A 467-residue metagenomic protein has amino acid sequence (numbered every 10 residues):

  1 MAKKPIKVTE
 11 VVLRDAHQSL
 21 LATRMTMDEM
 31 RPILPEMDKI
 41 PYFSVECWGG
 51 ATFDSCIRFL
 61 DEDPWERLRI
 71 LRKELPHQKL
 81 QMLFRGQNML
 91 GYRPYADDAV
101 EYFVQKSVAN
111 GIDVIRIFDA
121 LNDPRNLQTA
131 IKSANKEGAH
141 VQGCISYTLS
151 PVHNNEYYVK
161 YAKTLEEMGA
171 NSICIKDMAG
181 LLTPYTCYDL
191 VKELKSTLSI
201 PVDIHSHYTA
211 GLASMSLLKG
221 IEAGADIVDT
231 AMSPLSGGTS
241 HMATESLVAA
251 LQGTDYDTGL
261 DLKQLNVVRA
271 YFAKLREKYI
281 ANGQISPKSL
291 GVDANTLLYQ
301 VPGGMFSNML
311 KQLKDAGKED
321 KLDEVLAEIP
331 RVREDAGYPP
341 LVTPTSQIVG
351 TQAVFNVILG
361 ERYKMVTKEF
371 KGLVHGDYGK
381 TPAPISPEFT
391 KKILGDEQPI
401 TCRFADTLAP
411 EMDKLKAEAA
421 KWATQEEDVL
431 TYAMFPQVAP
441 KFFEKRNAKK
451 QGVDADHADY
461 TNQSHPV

Functional and structural regions predicted by a protein language model:
M1-L21, L68, K73: N-terminal amphipathic alpha-helix/helix-capping segment at the start of soluble metabolic enzymes
V8-D15, F43-C47, Q78-G86, D113-R116 (+5 more regions): Hydrophobic faces of well-ordered beta-strands that scaffold small-molecule active sites in alpha/beta enzyme cores
D38-C56, S286-T296, Q300-V467: Terminal or standalone catalytic/regulatory effector modules within metabolic enzymes and repeat proteins
G49-E166, I173, A179-P184: Active-site beta->alpha loop and helix N-cap motifs at the rims of alpha/beta catalytic domains
I117, D177, A223-S240: Glycine-rich phosphate-binding active-site loops on the catalytic face of alpha/beta enzymes
H153-L165, A210-D226: Catalytic cores of alpha/beta
S236-T258: C-terminal helical cap(s) of enzyme catalytic domains, especially alpha/beta-barrels
T258-F272: Phosphate/diphosphate-binding loops
